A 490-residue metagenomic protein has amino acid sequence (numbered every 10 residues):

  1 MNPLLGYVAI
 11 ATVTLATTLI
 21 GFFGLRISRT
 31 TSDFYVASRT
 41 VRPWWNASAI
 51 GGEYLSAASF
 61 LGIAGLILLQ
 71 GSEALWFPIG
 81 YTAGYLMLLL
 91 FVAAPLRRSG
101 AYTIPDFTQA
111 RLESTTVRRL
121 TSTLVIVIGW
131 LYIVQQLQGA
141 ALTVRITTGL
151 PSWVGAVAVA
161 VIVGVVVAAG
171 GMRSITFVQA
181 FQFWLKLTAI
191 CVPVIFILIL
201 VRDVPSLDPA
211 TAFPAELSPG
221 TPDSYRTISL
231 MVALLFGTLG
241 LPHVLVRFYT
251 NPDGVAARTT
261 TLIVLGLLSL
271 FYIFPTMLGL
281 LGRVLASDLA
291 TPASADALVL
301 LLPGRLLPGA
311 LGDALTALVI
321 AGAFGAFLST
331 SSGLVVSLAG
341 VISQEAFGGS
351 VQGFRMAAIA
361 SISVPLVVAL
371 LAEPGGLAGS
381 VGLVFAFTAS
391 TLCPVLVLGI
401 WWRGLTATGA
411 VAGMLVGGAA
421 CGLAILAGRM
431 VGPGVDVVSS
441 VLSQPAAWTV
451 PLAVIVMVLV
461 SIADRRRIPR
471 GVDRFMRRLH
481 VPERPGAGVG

Functional and structural regions predicted by a protein language model:
M1-G490: Membrane-embedded helix-loop-helix hairpins and adjacent transmembrane boundary segments in multi-pass transporters
